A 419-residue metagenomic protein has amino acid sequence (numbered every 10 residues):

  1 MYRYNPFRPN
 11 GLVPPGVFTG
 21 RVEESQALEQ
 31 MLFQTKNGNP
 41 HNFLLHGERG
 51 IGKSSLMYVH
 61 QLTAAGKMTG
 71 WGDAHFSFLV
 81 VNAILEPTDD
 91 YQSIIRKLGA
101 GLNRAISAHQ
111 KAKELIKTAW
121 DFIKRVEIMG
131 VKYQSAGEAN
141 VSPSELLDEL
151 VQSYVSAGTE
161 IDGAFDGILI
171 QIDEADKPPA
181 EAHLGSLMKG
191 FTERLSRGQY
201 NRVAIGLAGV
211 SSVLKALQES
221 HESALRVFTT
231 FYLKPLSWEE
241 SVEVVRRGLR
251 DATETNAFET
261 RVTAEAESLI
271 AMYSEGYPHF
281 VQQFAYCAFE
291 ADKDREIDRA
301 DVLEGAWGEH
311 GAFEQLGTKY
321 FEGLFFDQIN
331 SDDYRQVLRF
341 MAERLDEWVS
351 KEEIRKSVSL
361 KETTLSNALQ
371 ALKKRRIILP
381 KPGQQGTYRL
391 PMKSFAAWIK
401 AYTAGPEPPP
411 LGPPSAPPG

Functional and structural regions predicted by a protein language model:
M1, P6-V13, S25, T63 (+6 more regions): The catalytic "switch" region of P-loop NTPases
M1-W71, L338, G412-G419: Walker A/P-loop-proximal flanking segment of P-loop NTPase domains
N39-L184, V203-A204: P-loop NTPase nucleotide-binding core
M272, G276-E362: Winged-helix-like regulatory helical subdomains adjacent to P-loop NTPase cores
V358-R375: Short amphipathic alpha-helical interaction segments
K373-G383: A short, conserved structural fragment
K381-Y388, K393-S394: Short, Lys/Arg-rich nucleic-acid/phosphate-binding segment
K393-G419: Short, amphipathic alpha-helical interaction segments positioned at domain boundaries
